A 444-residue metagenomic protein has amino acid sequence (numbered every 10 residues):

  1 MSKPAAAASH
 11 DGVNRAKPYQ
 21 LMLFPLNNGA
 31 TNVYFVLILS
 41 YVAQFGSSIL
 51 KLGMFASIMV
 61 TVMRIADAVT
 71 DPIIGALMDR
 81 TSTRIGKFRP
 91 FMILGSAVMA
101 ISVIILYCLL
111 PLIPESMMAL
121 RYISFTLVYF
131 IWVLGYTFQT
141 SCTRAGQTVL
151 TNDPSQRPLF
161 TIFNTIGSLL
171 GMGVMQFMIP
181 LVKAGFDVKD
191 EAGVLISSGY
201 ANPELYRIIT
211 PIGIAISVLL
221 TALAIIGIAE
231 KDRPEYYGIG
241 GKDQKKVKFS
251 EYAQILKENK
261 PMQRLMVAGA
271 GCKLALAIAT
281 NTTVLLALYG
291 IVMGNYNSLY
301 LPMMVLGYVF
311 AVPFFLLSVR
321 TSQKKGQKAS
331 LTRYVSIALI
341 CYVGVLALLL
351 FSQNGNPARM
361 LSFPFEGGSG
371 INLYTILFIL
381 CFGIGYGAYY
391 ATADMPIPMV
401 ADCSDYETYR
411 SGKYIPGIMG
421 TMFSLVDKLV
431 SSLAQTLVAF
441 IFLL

Functional and structural regions predicted by a protein language model:
S2-L444: Membrane-embedded alpha-helical bundles of multi-pass transporters/translocases, especially carrier/permease families
